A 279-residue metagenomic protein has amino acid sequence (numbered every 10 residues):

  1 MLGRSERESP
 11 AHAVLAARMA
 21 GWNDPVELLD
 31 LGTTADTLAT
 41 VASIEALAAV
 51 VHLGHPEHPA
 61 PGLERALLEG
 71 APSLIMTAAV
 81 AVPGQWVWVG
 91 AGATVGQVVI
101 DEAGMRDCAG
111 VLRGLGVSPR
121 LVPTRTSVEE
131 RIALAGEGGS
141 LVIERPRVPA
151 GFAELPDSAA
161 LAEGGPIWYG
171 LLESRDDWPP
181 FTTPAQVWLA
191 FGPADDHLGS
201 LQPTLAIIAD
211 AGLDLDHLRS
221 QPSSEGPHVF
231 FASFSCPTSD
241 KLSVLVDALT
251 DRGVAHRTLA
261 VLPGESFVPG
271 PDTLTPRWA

Functional and structural regions predicted by a protein language model:
M1-A279: Domain-level signature for soluble enzymes in the chorismate/prephenate branch of the shikimate pathway
